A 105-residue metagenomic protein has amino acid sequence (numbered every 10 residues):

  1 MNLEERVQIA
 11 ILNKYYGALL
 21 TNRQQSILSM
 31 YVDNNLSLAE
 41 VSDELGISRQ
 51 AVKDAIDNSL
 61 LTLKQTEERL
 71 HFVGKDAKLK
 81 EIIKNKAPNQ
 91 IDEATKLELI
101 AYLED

Functional and structural regions predicted by a protein language model:
E4-G17: Short, Lys/Arg-enriched N-terminal segment that forms or immediately precedes the first helix of a structured domain
N22-N34: Short amphipathic alpha helix immediately N-terminal
E40-L45: Short alpha-helical "recognition helix" segments of helix-turn-helix
S48-R49: Helix-turn-helix DNA-binding motif, specifically the short coil turn and the N-cap/start of the second
A55-N58: Residues within the DNA-recognition helix of helix-turn-helix
L60-E67: C-terminal flanking helix
R69-E81: Short, basic, alpha-helical segments at the C-terminal edge of helix-turn-helix-like DNA-binding modules
K80-D105: Helix-turn-helix/homeodomain-like alpha-helical modules used for DNA recognition and transcription-factor dimerization
